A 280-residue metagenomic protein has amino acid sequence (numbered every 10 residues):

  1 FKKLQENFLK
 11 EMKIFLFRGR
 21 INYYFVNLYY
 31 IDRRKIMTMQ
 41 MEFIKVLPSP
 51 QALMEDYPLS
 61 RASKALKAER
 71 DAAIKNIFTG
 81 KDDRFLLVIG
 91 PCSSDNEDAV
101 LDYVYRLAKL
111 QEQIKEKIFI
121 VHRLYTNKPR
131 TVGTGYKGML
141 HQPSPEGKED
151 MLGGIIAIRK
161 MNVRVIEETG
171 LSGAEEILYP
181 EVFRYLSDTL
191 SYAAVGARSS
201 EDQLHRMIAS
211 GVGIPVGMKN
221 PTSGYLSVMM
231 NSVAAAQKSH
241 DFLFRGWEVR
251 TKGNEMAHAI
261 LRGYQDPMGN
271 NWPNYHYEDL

Functional and structural regions predicted by a protein language model:
F8-L9, L16-R18, Y23-L28: Short hydrophobic targeting helices and cationic amphipathic motifs that mediate membrane/organellar targeting
E11, K35-I36: Residue-level detector of intrinsically disordered terminal segments
T38, V104, K117-D279: Active-site-facing alpha/beta catalytic cores
Q40-K81: N- or domain-start disorder-to-order transition segments that initiate the globular core
F78-T79, Q111-K115, V165-E168: Acidic (Asp/Glu)-rich catalytic clusters
G90: Conserved, mostly hydrophobic/aromatic
E97-L101: Conserved strand-to-helix beginnings and helix N-cap segments that scaffold or border functional pockets
